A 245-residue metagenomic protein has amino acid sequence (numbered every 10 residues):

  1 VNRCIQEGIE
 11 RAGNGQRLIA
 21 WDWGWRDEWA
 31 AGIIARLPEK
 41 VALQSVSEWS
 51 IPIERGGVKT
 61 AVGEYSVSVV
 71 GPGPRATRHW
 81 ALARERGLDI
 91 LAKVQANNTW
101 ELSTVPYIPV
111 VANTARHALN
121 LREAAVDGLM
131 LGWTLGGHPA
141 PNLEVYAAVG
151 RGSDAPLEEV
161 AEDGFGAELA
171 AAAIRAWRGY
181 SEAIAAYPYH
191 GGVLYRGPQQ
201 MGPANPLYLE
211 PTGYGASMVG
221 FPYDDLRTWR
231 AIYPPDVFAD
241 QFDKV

Functional and structural regions predicted by a protein language model:
N2-V245: Substrate-binding groove of N-acetylhexosamine-processing glycoside hydrolases
